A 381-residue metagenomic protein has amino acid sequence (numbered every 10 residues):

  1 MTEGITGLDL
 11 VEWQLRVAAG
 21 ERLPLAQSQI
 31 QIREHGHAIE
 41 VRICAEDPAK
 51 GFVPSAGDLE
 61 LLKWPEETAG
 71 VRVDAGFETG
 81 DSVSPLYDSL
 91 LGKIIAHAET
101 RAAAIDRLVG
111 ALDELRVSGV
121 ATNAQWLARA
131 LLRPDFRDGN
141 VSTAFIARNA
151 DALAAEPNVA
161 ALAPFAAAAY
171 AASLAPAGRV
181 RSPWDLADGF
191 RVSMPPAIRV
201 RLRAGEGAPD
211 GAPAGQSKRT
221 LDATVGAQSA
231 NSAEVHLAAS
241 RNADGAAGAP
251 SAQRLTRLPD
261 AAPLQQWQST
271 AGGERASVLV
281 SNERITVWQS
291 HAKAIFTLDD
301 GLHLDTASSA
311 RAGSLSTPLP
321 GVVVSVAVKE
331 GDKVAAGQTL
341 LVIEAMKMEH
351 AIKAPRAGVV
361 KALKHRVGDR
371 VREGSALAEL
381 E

Functional and structural regions predicted by a protein language model:
T2-G248, E373-E379: Catalytic cores of soluble metabolic enzymes centered on carboxylation/carboxyl-transfer
D9, Q228-A238, A243, G248-A276 (+1 more regions): Conserved nucleotide-binding/hydrolysis modules and their immediate coupling elements across P-loop/ASCE NTPase motors
H35, D88, A261-P263, G272 (+3 more regions): Short flexible coil/turn linkers enriched for glycine and charged/polar residues that connect secondary-structure
I95, T220-D222, A252, K293-I295 (+3 more regions): Well-ordered beta-strand positions in beta-sheet-rich domains
G178-D185, V200-L202, A223, V278-V280 (+4 more regions): Non-catalytic C-terminal accessory domains or segments of carbohydrate-active enzymes
R203-G205, G215-R219, A238-S240, T270-G272 (+4 more regions): Short strand-coil-strand connectors
G272-L279, E283-T317: Catalytic P-loop NTP-binding/switch module of NTPases
D305-E381: Structured functional modules or segments
